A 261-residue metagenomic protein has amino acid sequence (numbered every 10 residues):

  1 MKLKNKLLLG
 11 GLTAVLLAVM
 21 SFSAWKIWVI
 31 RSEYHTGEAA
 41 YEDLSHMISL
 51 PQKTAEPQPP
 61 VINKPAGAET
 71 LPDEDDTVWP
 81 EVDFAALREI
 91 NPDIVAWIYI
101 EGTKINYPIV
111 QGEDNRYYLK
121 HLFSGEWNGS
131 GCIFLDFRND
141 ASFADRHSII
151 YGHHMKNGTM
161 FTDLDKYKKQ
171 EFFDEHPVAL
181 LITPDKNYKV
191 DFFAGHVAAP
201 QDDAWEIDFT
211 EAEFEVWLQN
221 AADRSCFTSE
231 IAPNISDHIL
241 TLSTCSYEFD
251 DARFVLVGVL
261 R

Functional and structural regions predicted by a protein language model:
M1-L16: N-terminal Sec-pathway targeting helices
M20-R261: Solvent-exposed, non-transmembrane regions of membrane-associated and secreted proteins
